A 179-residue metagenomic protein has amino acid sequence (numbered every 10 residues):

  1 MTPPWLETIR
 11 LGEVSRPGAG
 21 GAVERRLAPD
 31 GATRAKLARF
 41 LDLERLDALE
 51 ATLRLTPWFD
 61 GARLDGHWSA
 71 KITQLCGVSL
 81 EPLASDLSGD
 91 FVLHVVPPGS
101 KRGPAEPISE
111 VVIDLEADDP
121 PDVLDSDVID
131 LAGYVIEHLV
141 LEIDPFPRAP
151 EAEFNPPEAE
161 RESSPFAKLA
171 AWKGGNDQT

Functional and structural regions predicted by a protein language model:
M1-E24, A48, H94-T179: Charge-rich, low-complexity linker and terminal segments
M1-S69: A positional/architectural concept
I72: Short metal-coordination and nucleic-acid-contact micro-motifs, chiefly zinc-binding Cys/His arrays
C76: Short cysteine-rich clusters marking metal-coordination/redox-active sites
L80: Cys/His-coordinated zinc-binding microdomains
L83: Cys/His-rich microdomains that often coordinate metals
L87-S88: Short Cys/His-rich "knuckle" micro-motifs
